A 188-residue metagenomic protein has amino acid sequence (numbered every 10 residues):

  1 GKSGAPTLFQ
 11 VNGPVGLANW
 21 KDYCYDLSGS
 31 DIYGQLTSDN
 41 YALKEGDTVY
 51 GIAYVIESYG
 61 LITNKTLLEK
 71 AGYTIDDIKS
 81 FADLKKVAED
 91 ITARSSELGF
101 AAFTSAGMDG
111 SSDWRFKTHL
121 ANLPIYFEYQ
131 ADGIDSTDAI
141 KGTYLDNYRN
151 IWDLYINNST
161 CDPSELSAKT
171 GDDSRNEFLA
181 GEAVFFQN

Functional and structural regions predicted by a protein language model:
G1, P6-F9, I151-N188: Extracytoplasmic/periplasmic substrate-binding proteins
V11-G60, R115, A121: Hinge/lid segment of periplasmic solute-binding proteins
N12, T63, N188: A conserved hydrophobic position in a structured secondary element of the catalytic/binding core that shapes
G13-L17, K21-C24, K65, F81 (+5 more regions): Extracytoplasmic/secreted envelope proteins and their assembly/folding machinery, especially bacterial periplasmic
D26-D39, A102-G110, I125-N150: Short, solvent-exposed loop/beta-turn-alpha elements that line the ligand-binding surface or hinge of extracytoplasmic
Y50-Y54, Y59, K85-T137, A183: Extracytoplasmic/periplasmic solute-binding protein
T66-D77, T160-C161: Aromatic-glycine-rich donor-binding/catalytic loop that engages nucleotide-sugar donors across glycosyltransferases
A88-E89, G133-A168: Glycine-centered hinge/linker elements that transmit conformational signals in sensory and ligand-binding systems
